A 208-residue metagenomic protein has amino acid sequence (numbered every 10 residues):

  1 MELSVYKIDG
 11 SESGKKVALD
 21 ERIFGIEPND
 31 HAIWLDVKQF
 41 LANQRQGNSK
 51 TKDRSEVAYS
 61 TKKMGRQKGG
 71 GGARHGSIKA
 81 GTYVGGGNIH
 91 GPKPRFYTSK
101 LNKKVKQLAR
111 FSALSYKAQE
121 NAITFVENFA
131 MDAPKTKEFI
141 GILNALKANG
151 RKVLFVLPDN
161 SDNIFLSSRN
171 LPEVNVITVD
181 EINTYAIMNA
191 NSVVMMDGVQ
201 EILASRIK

Functional and structural regions predicted by a protein language model:
M1-Q46, P92-K208: Extended polybasic, low-complexity segments that bind anionic RNA or targeting/receptor surfaces
A32-K68: A short, flexible low-complexity segment enriched in Lys/Arg and Gly/Pro that occurs in N-terminal basic tails
E56-H90: Glycine/serine-rich anion-binding loops at beta->alpha junctions that coordinate negatively charged ligand groups
